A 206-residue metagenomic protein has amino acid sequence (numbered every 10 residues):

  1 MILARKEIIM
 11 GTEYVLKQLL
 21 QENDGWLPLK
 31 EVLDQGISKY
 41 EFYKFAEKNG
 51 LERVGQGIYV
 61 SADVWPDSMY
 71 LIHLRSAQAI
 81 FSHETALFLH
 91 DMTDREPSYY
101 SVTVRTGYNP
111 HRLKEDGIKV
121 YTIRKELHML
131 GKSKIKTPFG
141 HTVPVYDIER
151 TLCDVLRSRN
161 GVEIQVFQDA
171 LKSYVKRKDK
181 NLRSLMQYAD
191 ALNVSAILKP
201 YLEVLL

Functional and structural regions predicted by a protein language model:
M1-G11, L206: Intrinsically disordered, low-complexity and often Lys/Arg-enriched segments
T12-L19: Short helix->loop/beta-hairpin flanking segments within DNA-binding domains
V15, G25-E31, V54, I58-L206: Nucleic-acid-binding surface
L20, L33-D34: Residues that cap or flank secondary-structure elements
E22-N23, K48: Structured helix-beta-strand junction loops
Q35-E47: Short amphipathic alpha-helical interaction segments
